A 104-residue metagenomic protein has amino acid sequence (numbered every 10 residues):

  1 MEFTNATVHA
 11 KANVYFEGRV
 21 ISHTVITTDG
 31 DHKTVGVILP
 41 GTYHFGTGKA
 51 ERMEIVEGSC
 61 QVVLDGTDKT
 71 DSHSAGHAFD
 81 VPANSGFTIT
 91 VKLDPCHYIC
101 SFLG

Functional and structural regions predicted by a protein language model:
M1-D31: A short, N-terminal "cap"/entry segment at the start of jelly-roll beta-barrel domains of the cupin/DSBH fold
I26-G48, D80-A83: Conserved short histidine dyad/triad with adjacent acidic residue
D29, G66, V91-L93: A generic beta-sheet turn/junction motif
T47-V62: Short, conserved beta-strand element in jelly-roll/cupin
T67-N84: Short acidic-glycine-tyrosine-enriched beta hairpin
P82-G104: Ligand-binding loop in jelly-roll beta-barrel domains
